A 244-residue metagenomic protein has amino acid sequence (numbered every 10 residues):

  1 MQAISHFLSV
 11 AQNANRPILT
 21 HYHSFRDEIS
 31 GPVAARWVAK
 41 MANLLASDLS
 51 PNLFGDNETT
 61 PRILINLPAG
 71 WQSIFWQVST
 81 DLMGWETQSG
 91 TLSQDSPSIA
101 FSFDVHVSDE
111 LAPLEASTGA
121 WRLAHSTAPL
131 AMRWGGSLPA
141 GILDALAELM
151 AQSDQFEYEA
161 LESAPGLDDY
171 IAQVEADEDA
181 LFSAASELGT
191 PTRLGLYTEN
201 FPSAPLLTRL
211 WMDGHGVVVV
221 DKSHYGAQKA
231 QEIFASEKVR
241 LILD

Functional and structural regions predicted by a protein language model:
M1-I18, A204: A short N-terminal helical cap/helix-turn-helix that marks the beginning of AMP-binding/adenylate-forming
A11-P32, R36-K40, L44-P61, G70-S108: Conserved, well-structured beta-alpha core segment at the onset of a catalytic domain
A11-Q12, T80, E115, L210-W211 (+1 more regions): A generic structural signal for well-ordered alpha-helical segments
L19-G55, Q155-T190, G195-E199, A227-F234: Conserved AMP-binding/adenylate-forming core of the ANL superfamily
H21, S89, L123-S126, V219: Structural signal for conserved beta-strand scaffold positions within catalytic alpha/beta enzyme cores
L44-E86, S186-H224: Conserved AMP-binding/adenylate-forming
T87-E115, L130-A140, A180-T192, S223-D244: Conserved ATP-dependent adenylate/AMP-binding module captured primarily in the ANL superfamily
L111-A180: Surface-exposed beta-loop interaction hotspot
